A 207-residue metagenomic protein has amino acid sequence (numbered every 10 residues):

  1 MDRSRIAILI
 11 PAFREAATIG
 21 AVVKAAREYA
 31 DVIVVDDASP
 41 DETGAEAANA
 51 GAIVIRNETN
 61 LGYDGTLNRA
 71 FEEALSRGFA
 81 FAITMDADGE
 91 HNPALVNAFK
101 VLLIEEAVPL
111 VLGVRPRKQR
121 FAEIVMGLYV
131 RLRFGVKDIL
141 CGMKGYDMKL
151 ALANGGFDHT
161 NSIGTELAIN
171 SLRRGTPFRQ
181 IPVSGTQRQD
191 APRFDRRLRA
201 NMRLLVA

Functional and structural regions predicted by a protein language model:
R5-A7, E166: Cell-envelope/extracellular polymer assembly enzymes that use nucleotide-activated donors
L9-E28: Short, well-formed alpha-helical segments that are part of the catalytic scaffolds of diverse glycosyltransferases
A17-A21, D41-A50, A94: Acidic helix N-cap motif at the loop->helix transition within catalytic regions of sugar-transfer enzymes
D36-A45, G89: A conserved acidic beta->alpha catalytic loop
G44-R77: Conserved donor nucleotide-binding strand/loop of the catalytic core
T66-L67, F71, K118-A207: Conserved catalytic loops of nucleotide-sugar-dependent glycosyltransferases that act on lipid-linked
F79-E90: Short beta-strand-to-loop acidic/aromatic patch adjacent to the donor-nucleotide binding site
N97-R120: Conserved donor NDP-sugar-binding/catalytic core segment of glycosyltransferases
